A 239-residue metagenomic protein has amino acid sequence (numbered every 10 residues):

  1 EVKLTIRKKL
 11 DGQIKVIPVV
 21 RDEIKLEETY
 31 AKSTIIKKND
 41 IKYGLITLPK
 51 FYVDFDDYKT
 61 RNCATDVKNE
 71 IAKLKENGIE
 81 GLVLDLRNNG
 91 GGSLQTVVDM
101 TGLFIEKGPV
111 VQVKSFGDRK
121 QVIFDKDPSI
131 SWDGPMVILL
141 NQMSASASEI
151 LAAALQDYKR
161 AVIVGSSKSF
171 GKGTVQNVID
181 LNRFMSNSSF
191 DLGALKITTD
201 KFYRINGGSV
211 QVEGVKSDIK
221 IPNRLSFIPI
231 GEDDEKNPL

Functional and structural regions predicted by a protein language model:
E1-M185, K201: Cleft-lining beta-strand/loop regions that shape enzyme active-site pockets
G12-V16, L192-A194, S209: Short, mixed charged/polar active-site loops that provide acid/base catalysis or chelate metal/phosphate cofactors
V19, I105, D118, I197 (+3 more regions): Residue-level signal for pocket-adjacent positions within structured domains
G44-I46, I197, V210-Q211: Short hydrophobic-aromatic micro-motifs
K107, T174-D180, D191-G193, E213-V215 (+1 more regions): Acidic, S/T/G-rich, low-cysteine, solvent-exposed domains in lumenal/extracellular/periplasmic regions of secretory
S189-K201: Short acidic, Pro/Gly- and aromatic-enriched capping/linker segments at domain boundaries
R204-L239: Conserved functional hotspot residues or short segments at active or partner-binding sites across diverse domains
